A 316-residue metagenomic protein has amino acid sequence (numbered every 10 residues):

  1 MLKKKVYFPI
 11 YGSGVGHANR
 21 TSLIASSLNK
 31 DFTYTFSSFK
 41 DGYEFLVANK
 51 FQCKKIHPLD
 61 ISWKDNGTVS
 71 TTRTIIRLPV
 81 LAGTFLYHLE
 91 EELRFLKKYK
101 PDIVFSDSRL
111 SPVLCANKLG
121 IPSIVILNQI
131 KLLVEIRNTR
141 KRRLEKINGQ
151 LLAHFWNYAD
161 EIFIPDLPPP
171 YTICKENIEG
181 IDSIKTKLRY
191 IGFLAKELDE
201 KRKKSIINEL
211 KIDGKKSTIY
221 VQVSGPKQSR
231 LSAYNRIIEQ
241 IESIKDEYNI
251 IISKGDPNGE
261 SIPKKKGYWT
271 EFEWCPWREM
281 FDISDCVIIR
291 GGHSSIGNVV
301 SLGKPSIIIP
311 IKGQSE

Functional and structural regions predicted by a protein language model:
K3-K5, Y11-G12, K30, T35-F85: Conserved nucleotide-sugar phosphate-binding/catalytic loop shared by glycosyltransferases and other
P9-S22, Q228-S232: A short, glycine/small-residue-rich beta-strand->loop->alpha-helix junction that serves as a flexible
H17-L28, G42: Short amphipathic alpha-helix
A25-S27, K196-C286: Donor-nucleotide binding loops and adjacent catalytic segments primarily of GT-B fold Leloir glycosyltransferases
S70-S106, L110-S111: Conserved nucleotide-sugar donor-binding subdomain of glycosyltransferases
I103, N117-V134: Active-site proximal beta-strand in glycosyltransferases
I103-D107, W274-E316: A donor-sugar binding/catalytic signature common to diverse glycosyltransferases and related nucleotide-sugar
K141-Q228, G255-P257: A nucleotide-sugar donor-handling region in carbohydrate enzymes
